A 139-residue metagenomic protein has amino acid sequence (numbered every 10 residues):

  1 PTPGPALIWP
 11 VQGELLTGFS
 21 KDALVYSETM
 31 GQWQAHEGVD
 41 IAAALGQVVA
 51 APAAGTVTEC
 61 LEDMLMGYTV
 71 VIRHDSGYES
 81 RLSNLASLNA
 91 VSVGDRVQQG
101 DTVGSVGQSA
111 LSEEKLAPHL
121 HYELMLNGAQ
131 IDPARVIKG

Functional and structural regions predicted by a protein language model:
P1-M66, Q99: Surface-exposed, glycine-biased beta-strand/turn segments
I8, Q12-G18, H36-D40, T69-R73 (+3 more regions): Soluble periplasmic/extracytoplasmic beta-strand elements of cell-envelope proteins
G18, C60-L61, L85-L88, V106-S109: Residue-level recognition of beta-strand microenvironments
A43, A51, H74, L124-M125: Hydrophobic residues in beta-strands and at strand termini
A43, L88-V91: Short alpha-helix capping/helix-loop boundary micro-motifs
Q47, S76-Y78, A129: Short acidic/polar mixed-charge low-complexity motifs
A51-S87: Zn2+-dependent peptidoglycan hydrolase active-site motif and core
D95-G139: Conserved, short, structured surface segments that act as functional micro-motifs
